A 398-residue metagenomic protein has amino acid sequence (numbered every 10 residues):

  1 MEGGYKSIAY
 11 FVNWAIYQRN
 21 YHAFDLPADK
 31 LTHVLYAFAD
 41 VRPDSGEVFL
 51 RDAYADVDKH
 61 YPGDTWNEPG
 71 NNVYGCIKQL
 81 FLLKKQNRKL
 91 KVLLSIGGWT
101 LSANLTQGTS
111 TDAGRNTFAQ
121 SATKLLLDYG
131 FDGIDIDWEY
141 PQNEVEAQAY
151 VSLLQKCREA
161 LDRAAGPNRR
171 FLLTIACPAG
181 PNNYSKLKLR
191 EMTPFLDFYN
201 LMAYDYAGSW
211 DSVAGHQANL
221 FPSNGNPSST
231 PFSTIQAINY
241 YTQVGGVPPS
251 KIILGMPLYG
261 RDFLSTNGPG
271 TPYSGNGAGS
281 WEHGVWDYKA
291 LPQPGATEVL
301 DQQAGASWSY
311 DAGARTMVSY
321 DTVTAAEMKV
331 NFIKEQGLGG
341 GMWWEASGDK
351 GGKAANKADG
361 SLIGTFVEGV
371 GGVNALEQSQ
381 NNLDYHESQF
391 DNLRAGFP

Functional and structural regions predicted by a protein language model:
E2-L126, G360-P398: Glycan-recognition patch characteristic of GH18 chitinases/ENGases and related GlcNAc/peptidoglycan-binding proteins
G3-Y5, K30-T32, R88-V92, G130-D132 (+4 more regions): Short, well-ordered coil/turn segments that N-cap beta-strands
A9, S45-P69, E139-L291: Substrate-binding surface in catalytic domains of secreted glycosidases
N13-A28, S110-D128, P181-M192, A237-N239 (+1 more regions): Short, acidic/polar
V34, L94, I136, C157 (+4 more regions): Conserved, mostly hydrophobic/aromatic
D44-N67, C76, A207-W210, G215-G225 (+2 more regions): Glycan-binding loop/region signatures in secreted carbohydrate-active enzymes
V73-Q79, G114, F118, A122 (+10 more regions): Stable alpha-helical elements in mature extracytoplasmic
G97, G133-P141: Mobile, glycine-rich extracellular loop/lid and propeptide segments that shape or gate substrate/ligand access
